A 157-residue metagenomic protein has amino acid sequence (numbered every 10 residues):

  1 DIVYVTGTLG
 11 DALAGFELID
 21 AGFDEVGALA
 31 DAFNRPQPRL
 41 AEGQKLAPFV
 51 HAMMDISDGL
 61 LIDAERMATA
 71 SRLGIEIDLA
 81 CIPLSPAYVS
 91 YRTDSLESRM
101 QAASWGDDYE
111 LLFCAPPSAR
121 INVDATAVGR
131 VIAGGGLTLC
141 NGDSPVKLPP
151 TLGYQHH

Functional and structural regions predicted by a protein language model:
D1-Q44: Short, acidic (Asp/Glu-rich) active-site segment that either coordinates a divalent metal cofactor
V26-G27, A47-F49, M53-H157: Glycine-/charge-enriched secondary-structure boundary and capping motifs
